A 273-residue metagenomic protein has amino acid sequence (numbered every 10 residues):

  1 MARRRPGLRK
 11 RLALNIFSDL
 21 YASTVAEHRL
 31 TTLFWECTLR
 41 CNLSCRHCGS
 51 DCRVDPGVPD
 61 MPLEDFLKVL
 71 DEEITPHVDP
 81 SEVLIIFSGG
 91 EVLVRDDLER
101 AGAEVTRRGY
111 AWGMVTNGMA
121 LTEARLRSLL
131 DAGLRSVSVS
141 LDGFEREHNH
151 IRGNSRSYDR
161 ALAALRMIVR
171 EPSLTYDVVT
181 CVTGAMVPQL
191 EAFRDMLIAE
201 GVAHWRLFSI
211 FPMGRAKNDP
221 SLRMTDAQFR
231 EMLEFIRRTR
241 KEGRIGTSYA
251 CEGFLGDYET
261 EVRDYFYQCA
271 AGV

Functional and structural regions predicted by a protein language model:
M1, G57, D131-A132, S136 (+2 more regions): Radical SAM enzyme [4Fe-4S]-AdoMet core and its adjacent flexible, acidic and glycine-rich loops/tails across
R3-S136: Conserved alpha-helical substructure of the radical SAM core
